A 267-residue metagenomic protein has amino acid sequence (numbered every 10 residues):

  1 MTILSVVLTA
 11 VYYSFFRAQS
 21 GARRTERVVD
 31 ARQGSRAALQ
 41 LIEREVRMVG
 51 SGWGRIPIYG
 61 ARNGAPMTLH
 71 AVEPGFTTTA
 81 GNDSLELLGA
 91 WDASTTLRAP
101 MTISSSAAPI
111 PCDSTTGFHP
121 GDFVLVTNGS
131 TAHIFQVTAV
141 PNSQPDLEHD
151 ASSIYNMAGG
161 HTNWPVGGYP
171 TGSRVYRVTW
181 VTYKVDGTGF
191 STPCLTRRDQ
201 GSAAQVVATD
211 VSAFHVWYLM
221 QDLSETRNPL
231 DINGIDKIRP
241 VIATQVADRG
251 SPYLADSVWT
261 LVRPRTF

Functional and structural regions predicted by a protein language model:
M1, V126-T138, Q200-A203, Q221-R227: Generic detector of contiguous secondary-structure segments
M1-F15, R27: N-terminal single-pass transmembrane signal-anchor helix
S20-R23: Amphipathic alpha-helical polymerization modules
E26, D30, G34-A37, R44-S84 (+3 more regions): Short linear sequence signals and composition-biased patches located at protein termini or domain-edge surfaces
L41, V124-V126, V207: Long, contiguous hydrophobic alpha-helical segments, chiefly transmembrane helices and signal peptides
P66-H161: Autoprocessing Asn-cyclization modules and mimics
W164-P165: Substrate-gripping "pore-loop 1 plus following alpha2 helix"
